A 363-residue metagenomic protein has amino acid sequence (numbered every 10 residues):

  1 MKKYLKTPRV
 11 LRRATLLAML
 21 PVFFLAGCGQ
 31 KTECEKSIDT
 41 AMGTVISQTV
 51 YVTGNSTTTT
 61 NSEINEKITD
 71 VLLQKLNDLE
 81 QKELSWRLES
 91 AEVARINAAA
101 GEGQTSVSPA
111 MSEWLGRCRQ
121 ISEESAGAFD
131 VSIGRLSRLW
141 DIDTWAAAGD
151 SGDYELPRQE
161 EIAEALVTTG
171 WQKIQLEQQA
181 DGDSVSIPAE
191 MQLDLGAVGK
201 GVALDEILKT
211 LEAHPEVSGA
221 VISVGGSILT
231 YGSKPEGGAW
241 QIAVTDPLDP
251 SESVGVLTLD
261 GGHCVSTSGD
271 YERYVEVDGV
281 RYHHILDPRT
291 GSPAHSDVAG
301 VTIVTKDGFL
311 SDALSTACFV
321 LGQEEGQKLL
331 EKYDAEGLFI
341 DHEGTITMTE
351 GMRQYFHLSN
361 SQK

Functional and structural regions predicted by a protein language model:
K2-K363: Mature catalytic core of soluble alpha/beta enzymes
